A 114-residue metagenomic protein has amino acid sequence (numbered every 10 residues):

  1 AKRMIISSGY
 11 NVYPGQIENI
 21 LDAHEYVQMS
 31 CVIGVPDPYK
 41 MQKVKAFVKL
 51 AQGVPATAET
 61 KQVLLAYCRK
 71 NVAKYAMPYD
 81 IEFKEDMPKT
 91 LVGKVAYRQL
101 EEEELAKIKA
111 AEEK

Functional and structural regions predicted by a protein language model:
A1-A76, D86, G93, Q99-E102: AMP-binding/adenylate-forming catalytic core of the ANL superfamily
I81-K84: General small-molecule cofactor/ligand-binding pocket signal
E103-K114: Acidic/polar alpha-helix N-cap and adjacent early helical turns within long charge-rich amphipathic helices/linkers
